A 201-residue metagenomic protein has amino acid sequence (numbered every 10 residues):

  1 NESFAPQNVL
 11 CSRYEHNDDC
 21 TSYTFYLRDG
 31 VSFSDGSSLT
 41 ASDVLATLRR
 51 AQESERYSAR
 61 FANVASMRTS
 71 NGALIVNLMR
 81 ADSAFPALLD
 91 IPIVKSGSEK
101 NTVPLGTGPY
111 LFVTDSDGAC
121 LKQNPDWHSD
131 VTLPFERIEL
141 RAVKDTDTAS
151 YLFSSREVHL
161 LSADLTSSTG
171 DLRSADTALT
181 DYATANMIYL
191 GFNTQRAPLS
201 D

Functional and structural regions predicted by a protein language model:
N1, Q7-S12, S37, S83-V94 (+2 more regions): A structural "hinge/loop" feature
N1-D18, Y26, R49, F61 (+1 more regions): N-terminal lobe/hinge region of extracytoplasmic solute-binding protein
S12-R56, P198-D201: Aromatic- and charge-enriched surface segment that lines or borders ligand/interaction sites
E15, Y57-S98: Surface-exposed binding/hinge segments that line and control ligand-binding clefts or catalytic entry sites
F25-D29, G72-D82, L121-P125: Short, hydrophobic/aromatic-enriched beta-strand segments in well-ordered soluble domains
T40-T47, G72-I75, F135-R137, S155 (+1 more regions): Alpha-helical secondary-structure segments
A81-E139, D145-D147: Gly/Pro-rich hinge or "lid" segments in bacterial periplasmic/extracellular proteins
V113-C120, E139-P198: Extracellular/periplasmic solute-recognition and catalytic clefts
